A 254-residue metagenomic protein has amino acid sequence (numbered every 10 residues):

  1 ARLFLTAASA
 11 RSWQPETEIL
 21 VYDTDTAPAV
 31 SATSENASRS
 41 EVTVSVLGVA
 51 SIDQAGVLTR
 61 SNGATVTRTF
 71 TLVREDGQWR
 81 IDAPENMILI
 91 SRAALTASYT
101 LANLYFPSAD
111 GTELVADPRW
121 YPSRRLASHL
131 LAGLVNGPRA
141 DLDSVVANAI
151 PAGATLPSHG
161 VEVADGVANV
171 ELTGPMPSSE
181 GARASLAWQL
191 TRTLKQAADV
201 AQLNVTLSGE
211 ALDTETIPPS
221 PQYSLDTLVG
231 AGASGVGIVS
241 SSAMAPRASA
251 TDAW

Functional and structural regions predicted by a protein language model:
R2-W254: Bimodal "functional hotspot" detector
